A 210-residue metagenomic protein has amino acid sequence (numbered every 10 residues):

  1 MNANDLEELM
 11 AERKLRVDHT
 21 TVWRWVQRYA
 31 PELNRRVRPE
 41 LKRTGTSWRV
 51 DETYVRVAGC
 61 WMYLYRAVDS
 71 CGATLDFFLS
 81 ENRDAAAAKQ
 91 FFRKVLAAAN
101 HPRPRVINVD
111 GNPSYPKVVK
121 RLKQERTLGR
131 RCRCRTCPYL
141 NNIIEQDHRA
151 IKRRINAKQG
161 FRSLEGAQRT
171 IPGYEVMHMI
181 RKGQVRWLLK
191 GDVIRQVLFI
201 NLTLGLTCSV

Functional and structural regions predicted by a protein language model:
M1, R16-V17, R24-T46, E125-R126: Short, basic alpha-helical nucleic acid-contact segments in DNA-binding proteins and DNA transaction factors
N2-L15: DNA-recognition alpha helix
L6, V22, D51, A67 (+7 more regions): Mobile genetic element proteins and their domesticated derivatives, centered on retroelements and DNA transposons
R28, F77-N100: Active-site beta-loop-alpha junctions of metal-dependent nucleic acid enzymes, especially the RNase H-like/DDE
T44-V57: Two-metal-ion RNase H-like nuclease active-site motif
A58-T74, D84, F92-L96: Short conserved beta-strand segments at catalytic cores or DNA/RNA-binding microdomains of nucleic-acid binding
G111-P172, G183: Helix-centered, glycine/charged polyanion-binding patches within enzymatic domains that contact phosphate-containing
A157, G166-V210: C-terminal domain-tail junction helix/linker
